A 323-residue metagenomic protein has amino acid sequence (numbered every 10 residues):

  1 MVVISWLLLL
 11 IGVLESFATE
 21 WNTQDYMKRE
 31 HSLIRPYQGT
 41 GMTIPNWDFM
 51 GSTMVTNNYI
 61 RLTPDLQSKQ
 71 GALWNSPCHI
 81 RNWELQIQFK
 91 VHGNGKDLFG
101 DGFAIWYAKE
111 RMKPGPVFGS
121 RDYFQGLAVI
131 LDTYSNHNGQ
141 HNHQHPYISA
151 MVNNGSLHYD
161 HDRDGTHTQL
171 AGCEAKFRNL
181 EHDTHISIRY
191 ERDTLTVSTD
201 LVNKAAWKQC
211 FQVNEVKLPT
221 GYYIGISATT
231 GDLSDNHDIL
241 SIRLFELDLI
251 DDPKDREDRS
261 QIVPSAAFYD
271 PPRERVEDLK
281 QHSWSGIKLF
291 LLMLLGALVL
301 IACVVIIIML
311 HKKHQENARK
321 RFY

Functional and structural regions predicted by a protein language model:
V2, W6, G12-Y323: Polar, low-complexity loop segments and adjacent catalytic/binding residues used for recognizing and processing sugar
